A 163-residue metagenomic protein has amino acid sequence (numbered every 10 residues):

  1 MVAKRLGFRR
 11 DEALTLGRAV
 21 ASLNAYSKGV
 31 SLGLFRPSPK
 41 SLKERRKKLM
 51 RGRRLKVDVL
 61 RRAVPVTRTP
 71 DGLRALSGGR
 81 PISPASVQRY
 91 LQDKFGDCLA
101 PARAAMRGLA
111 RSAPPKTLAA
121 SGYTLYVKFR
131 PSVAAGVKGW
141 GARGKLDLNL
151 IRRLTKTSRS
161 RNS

Functional and structural regions predicted by a protein language model:
M1-S163: Solvent-exposed interaction surfaces and binding hotspots enriched for charged
